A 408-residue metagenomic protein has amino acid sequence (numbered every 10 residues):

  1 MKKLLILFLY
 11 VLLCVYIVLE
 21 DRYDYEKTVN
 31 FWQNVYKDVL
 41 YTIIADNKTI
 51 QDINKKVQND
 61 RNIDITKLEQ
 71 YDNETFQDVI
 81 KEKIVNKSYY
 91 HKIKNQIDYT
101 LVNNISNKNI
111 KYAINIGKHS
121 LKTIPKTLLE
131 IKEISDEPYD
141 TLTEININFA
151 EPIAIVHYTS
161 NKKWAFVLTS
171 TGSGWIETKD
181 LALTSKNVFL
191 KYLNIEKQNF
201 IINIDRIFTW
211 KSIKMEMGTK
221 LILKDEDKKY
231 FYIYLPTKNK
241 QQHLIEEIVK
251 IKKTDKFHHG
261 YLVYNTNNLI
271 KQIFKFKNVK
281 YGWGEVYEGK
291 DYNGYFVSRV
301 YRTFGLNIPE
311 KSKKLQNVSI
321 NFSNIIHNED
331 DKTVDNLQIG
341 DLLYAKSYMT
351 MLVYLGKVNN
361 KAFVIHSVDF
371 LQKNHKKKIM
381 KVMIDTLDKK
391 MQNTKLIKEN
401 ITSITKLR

Functional and structural regions predicted by a protein language model:
K2-E20: Classical Sec-dependent N-terminal signal peptides that target proteins to the secretory pathway
V18-K122, L128-P138, A154, K163 (+3 more regions): Boundary regions of SH3-family modules and the immediately adjacent low-complexity/disordered segments in eukaryotic
D21-F31, V35, H375-R408: Low-complexity, Gly/Ser/Thr/Pro-rich intrinsically disordered linker/tail segments
D136-L142, R206-K211, F322-T333: Short alpha-helix capping/helix-loop boundary micro-motifs
A150-I153, E216-L223, I339-G340: Loop/turn positions that initiate beta-strands
L183, R206-E247, V279-D291, S347-M391: Glycine-rich catalytic cores of cysteine/serine-nucleophile enzymes that process amide/ester linkages in cell-envelope
L269, I273, W283-K314: Active-site nucleophilic cysteine motif
I308-K377: ...with weaker cross-activation on analogous glycine-rich loops/strands in unrelated enzymes
